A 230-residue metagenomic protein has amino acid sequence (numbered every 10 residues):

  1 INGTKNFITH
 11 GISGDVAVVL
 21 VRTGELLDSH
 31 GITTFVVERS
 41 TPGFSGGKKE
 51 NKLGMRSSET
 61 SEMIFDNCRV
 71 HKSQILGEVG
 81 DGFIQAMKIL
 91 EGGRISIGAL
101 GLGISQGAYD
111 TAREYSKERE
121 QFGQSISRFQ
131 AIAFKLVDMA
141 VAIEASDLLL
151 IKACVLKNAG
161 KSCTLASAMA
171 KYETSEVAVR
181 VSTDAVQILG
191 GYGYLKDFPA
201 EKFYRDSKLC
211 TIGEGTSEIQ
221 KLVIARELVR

Functional and structural regions predicted by a protein language model:
N2-G46: A short core secondary-structure module
R22-L26, R39-P42, D66-Q74, L228: Short loop segments at secondary-structure junctions
T34, K49-L53, G77-Q85: Short intrinsically disordered coil segments
P42-H71: Flexible, small-/acidic-enriched active-site or ligand-binding loops
G43, G54-M55, V79-G80, A200-F203: Short, surface-exposed loop/turn microsegments at beta-strand edges and helix-strand junctions
E62-I64, M87-R230: Alpha-helical interface subdomain recognition
M63-Q85: A short, charged helix-loop
